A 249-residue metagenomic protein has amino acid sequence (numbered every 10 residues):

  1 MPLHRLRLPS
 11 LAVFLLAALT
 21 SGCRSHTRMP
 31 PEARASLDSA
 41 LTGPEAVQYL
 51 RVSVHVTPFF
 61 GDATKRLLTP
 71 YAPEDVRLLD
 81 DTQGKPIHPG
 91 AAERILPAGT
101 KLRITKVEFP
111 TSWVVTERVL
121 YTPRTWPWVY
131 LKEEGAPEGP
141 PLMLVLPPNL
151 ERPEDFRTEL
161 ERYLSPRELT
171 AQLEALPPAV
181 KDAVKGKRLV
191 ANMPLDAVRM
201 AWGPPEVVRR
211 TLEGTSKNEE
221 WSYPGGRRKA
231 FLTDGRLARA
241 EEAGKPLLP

Functional and structural regions predicted by a protein language model:
P2-A12: Bacterial N-terminal signal peptides that target proteins for export
L19-G22: C-terminal motif of bacterial Sec signal peptides marking the signal peptidase cleavage site
R24-P249: Residues within mature, well-folded domains
